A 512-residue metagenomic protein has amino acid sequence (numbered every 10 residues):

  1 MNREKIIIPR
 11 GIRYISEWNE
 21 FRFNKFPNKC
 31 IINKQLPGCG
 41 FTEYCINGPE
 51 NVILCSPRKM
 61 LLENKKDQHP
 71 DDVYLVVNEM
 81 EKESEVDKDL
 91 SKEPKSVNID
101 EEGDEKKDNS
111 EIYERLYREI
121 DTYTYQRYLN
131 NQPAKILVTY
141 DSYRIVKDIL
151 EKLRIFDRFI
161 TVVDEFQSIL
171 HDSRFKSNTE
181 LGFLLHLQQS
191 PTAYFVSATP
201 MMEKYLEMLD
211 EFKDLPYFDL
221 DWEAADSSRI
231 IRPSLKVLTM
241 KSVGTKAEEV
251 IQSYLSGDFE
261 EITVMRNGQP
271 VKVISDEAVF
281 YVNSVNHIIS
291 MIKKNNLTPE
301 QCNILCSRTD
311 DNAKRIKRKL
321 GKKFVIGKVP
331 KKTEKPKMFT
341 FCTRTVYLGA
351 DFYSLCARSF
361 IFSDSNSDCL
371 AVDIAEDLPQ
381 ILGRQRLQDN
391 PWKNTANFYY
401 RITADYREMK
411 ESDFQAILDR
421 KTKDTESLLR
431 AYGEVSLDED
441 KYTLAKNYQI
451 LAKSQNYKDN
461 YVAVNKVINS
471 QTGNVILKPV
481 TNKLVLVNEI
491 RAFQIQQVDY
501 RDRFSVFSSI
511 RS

Functional and structural regions predicted by a protein language model:
G38-E43, Y143-K152, F339-R358, Q380-L387: SF2 helicase motor core recognition
Y44, G48-E81, K106: Conserved Walker A/P-loop ATP-binding site and its immediately adjacent core in helicase/helicase-like ATPase domains
N51-L62, I262-N295: Conserved strand-helix element at the start of the C-terminal RecA-like helicase core
D72-P94, N98, D108-K147: Inter-Walker segment of RecA-like/P-loop motor cores
L153-G182: SF2 helicase catalytic motif II
H171-A225: Post-DEXD/H (motif II) to motif III coupling segment of the RecA-like Helicase ATP-binding lobe
E203-Y254: Interdomain hinge/linker at the junction between the two RecA-like core domains of SF2 helicases
S367-W392: Conserved SF2 helicase motif VI
